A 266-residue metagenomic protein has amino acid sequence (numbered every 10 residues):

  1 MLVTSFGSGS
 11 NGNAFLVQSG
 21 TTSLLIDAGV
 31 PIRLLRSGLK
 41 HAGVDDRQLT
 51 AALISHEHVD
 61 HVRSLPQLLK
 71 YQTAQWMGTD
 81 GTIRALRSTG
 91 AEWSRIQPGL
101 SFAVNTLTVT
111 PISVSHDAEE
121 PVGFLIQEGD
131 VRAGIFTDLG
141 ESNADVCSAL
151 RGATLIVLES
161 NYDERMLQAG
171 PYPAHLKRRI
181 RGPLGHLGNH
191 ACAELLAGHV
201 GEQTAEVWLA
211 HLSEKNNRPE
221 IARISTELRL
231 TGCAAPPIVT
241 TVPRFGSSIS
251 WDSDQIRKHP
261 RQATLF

Functional and structural regions predicted by a protein language model:
M1-A42, V122-T137, L155: Conserved beta-strand hairpin/beta-sheet module of binuclear metal-dependent hydrolase folds, prominently
N11, H58-V62, I83-A85, E119 (+3 more regions): Active-site environment of divalent metal-dependent phosphoester hydrolases
I26-G29, L49-E57, M77-D80, G134-D138 (+3 more regions): Active-site neighborhood of phospho(di)ester-bond hydrolases with catalytic His/Asp-centered motifs
I32-G78: Active-site metal-binding motif and surrounding structural segment of the metallo-beta-lactamase
L49, G90, A153-T154: Short, well-ordered alpha-helix to beta-strand connector turns
R63-Q72, I83, S88, N217-I224: Metal-dependent catalytic neighborhoods of phosphoester/phosphodiester hydrolases
G78-V131: Metallo-beta-lactamase
A144-V242: Cap/insert and terminal regions of metallo-dependent hydrolase folds
